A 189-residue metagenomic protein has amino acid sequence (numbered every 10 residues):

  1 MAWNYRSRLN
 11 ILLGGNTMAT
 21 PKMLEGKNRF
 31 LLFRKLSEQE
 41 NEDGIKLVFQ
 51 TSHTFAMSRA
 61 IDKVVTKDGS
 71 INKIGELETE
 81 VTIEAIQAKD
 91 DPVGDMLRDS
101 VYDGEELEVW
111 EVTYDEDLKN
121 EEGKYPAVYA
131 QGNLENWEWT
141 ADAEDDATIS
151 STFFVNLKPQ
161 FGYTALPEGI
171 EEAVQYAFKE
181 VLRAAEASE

Functional and structural regions predicted by a protein language model:
M1, N16, E108, E135-W137 (+1 more regions): Short, low-complexity intrinsically disordered segments
M1-E40, F178-K179, E189: Short, intrinsically disordered N-terminal pre-domain segments
N4, E111, E138-T140: Short linear interaction motif-like sites in intrinsically disordered regions of transcription factors
A19-I86, N133-A147: Solvent-exposed edge beta-strands and adjacent loop segments that serve as assembly or binding interfaces
K46, G94-R98, Q175: Generic detector of well-ordered alpha-helical segments enriched in charged/polar residues, highlighting helical
D68-A130, Q160-T164, G169: Extracellular/virion structural assembly segments
Q131-E189: Mixed-charge, glycine-accented linear interaction segment located at domain edges/termini
